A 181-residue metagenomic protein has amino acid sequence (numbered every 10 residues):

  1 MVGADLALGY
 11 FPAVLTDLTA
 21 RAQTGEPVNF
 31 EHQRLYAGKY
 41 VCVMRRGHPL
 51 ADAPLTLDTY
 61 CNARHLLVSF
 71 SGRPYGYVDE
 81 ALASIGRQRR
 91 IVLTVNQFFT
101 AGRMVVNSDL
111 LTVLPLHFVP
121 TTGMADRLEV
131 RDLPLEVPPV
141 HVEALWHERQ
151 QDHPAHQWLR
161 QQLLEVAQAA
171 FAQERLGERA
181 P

Functional and structural regions predicted by a protein language model:
M1-V14, S71-E129: Hydrophobic hinge/microswitch elements
M1-Y40, M44, E129-R131: Short beta-strand-centered segments that line the small-molecule binding cleft or hinge of alpha/beta clamshell
Y10-P12, T16-D17, M44, L50-L57 (+5 more regions): Secondary-structure junction motif
A22-T24, E31-R34, L57-T59, A83 (+2 more regions): Short secondary-structure boundary/capping segments
F30-Q33, A37-C42, H48, L57 (+3 more regions): Small-molecule pocket liners
R34, P54, T59, T94 (+1 more regions): Short aromatic/basic micro-patch
P54, T59, G102, N107 (+2 more regions): C-terminal effector-binding regulatory domain of bacterial HTH transcription factors
